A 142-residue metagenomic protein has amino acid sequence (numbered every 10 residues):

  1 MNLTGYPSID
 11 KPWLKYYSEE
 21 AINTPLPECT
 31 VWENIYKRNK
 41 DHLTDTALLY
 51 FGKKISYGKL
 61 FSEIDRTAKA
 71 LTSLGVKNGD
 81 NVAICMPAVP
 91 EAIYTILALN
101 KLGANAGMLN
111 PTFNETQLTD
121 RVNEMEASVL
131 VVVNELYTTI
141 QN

Functional and structural regions predicted by a protein language model:
M1-E28: Flexible, non-catalytic linker and terminal segments flanking ANL/adenylate-forming cores
S8-Y16, E33-S56: AMP-dependent adenylate-forming
A21, L43, A104: Residue-level signal for pocket-adjacent positions within structured domains
T24-E28, T44-V89, I93-L97, N114-T119 (+1 more regions): Conserved AMP-binding/adenylate-forming core of the ANL superfamily
L26-C29, G107-L109: Short, solvent-exposed secondary-structure boundary motifs
I35, Y94-T95, I140: Aromatic/hydrophobic pocket-lining residues that form π-stacking "cages" and hydrophobic walls in ligand
L74, K101-N142: Structural core segment of the AMP-binding/adenylate-forming
